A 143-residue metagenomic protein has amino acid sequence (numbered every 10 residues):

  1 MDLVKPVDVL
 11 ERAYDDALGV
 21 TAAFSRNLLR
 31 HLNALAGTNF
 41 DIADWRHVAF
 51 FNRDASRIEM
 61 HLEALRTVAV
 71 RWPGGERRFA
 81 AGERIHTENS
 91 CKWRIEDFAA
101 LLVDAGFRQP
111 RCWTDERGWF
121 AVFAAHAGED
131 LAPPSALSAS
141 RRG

Functional and structural regions predicted by a protein language model:
M1-L10, H126, D130-A132: Proteins with a high burden of low-complexity, intrinsically disordered sequence enriched in S/T/G/P/A and R, requiring
L3-F107: Substrate-binding/catalytic lobe of Class I Rossmann-like enzymes that use SAM or dcSAM, i.e., the mid-to-C-terminal
L62-L65, T114-R141: Core SAM-dependent methyltransferase catalytic element
G75-F79, A136-G143: Short intrinsically disordered coil segments
R108-C112: A short linear hydrophobic-aromatic micro-motif
